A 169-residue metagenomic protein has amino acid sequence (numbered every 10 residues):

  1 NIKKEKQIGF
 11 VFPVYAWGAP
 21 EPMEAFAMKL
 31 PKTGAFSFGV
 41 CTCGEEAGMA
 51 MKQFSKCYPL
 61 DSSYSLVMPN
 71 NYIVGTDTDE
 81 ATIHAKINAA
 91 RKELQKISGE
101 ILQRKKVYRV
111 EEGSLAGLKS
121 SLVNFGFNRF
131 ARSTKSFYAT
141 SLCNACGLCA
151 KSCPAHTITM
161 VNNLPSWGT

Functional and structural regions predicted by a protein language model:
N1-F130: FMN-binding flavodoxin-like domain, especially the glycine-rich phosphate-binding loop
K4, R109-S114, A131-F137, S141 (+2 more regions): Reductase modules of NAD(P)H-dependent flavoproteins
P13, P20, S136-F137, P165: Proline-rich low-complexity regions
F130-R132, M160-V161: Short, ordered beta-strand-loop transition motifs
A139, N144-T169: Iron-sulfur cluster-binding cysteine motifs and their immediate structural context in ferredoxin-like electron-transfer
